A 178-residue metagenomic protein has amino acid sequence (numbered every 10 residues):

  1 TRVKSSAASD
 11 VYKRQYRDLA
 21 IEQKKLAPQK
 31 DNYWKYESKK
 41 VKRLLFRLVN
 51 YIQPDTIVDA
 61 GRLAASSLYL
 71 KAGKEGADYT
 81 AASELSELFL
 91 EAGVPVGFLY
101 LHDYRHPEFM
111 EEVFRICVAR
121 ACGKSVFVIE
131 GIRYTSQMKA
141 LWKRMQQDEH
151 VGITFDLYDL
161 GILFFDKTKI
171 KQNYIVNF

Functional and structural regions predicted by a protein language model:
T1-A8, Y12: Single conserved hydrophobic/aromatic residue that forms the stacking wall/gate of nucleotide- or nucleobase-binding
Y16, E22-E37: A glycine-rich, hydrophobic loop/mini-helix early in the fold
N32-V94: SAM cofactor-binding core of SAM-dependent methyltransferases, primarily the Rossmann-like beta-alpha-beta module
S38-K39, H106-M110: A conditional alpha-helix N-cap/helix-loop micro-motif detector
I52-P54, V96, C122-F127: Short, surface-exposed connector motifs at secondary-structure boundaries
D59-G61, A82-S83, L101-D103, I129-I132: Short His-Asn-centered micro-motif
V94-L101: Short SAM/SAH-binding signature in class I
F109-F178: C-terminal substrate-binding/active-site "lid" region of AdoMet-derived donor-dependent transferases
